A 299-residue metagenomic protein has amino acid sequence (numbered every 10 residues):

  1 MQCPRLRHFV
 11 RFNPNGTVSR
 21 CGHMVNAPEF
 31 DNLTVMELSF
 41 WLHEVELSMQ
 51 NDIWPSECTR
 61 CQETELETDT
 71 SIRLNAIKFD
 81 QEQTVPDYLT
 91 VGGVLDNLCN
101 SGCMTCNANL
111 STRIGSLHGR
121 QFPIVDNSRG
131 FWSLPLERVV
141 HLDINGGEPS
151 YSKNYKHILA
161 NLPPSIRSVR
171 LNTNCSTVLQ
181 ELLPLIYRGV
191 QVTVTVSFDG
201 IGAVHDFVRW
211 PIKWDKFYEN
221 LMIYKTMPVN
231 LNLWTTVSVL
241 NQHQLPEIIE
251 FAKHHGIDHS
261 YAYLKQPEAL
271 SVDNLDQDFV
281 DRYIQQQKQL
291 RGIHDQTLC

Functional and structural regions predicted by a protein language model:
M1-I77, K265-C299: Accessory C-terminal segments flanking Radical SAM cores
R5-L6, P14, R20-V25, N97-H118: PAPS-dependent sulfotransferase catalytic core
I53-S56, R60, L66-L89, C99-S101 (+1 more regions): Recognition helices and adjacent regulatory flanks at domain boundaries
D87-L98, N107-D126, E137-S152, P164-L179 (+3 more regions): Core AdoMet radical
Q121-W132, I158: Helicase-associated low-complexity regulatory tails and linkers flanking the ATPase motor
G130-P135, D276: Ankyrin repeat (ANK) tandem alpha-helical domains that serve as protein-protein interaction scaffolds, prominent
N154-A160, Q180-I186, Q244-P246: Distinct, well-ordered alpha-helical segments
R170, V190-T195, D215-C299: Conserved C-terminal portion of the radical SAM core fold that forms the substrate/S-adenosylmethionine-binding
